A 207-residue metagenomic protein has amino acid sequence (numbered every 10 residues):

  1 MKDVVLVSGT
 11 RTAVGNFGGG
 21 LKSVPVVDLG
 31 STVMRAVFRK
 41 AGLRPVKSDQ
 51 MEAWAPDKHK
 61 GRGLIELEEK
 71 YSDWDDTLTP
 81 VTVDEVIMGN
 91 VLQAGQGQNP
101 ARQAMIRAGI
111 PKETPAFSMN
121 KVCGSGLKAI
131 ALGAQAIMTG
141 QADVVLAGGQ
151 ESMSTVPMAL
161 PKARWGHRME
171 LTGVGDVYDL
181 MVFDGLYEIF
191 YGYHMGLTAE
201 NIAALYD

Functional and structural regions predicted by a protein language model:
M1-T114, S152-D207: Conserved "HGTGT" condensation-loop signature of ketosynthase/thiolase-family condensing enzymes that catalyze
M119-E151, M195-L197, A203-D207: Active-site-proximal alpha-helical scaffold in enzymes
